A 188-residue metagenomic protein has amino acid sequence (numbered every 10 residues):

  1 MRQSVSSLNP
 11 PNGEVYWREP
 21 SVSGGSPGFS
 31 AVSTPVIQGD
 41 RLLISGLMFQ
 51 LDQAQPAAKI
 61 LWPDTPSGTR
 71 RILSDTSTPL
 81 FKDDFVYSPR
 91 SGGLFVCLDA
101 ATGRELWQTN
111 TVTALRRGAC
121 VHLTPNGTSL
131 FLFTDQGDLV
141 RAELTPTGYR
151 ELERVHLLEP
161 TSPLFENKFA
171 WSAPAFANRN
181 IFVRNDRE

Functional and structural regions predicted by a protein language model:
M1-E188: Noncatalytic, solvent-exposed loop/strand surfaces of beta-propeller-type extracellular/periplasmic domains
